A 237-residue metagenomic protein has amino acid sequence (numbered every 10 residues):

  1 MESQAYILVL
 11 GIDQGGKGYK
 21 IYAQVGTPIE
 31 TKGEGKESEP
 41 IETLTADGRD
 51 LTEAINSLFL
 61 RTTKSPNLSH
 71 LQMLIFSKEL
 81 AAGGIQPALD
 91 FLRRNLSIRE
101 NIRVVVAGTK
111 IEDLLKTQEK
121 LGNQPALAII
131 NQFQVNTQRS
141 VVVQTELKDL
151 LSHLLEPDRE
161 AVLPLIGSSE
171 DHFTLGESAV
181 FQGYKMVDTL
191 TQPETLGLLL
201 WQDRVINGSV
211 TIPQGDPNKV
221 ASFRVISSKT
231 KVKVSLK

Functional and structural regions predicted by a protein language model:
M1-K237: Membrane-proximal alpha-helical signals and transmembrane carboxylates
